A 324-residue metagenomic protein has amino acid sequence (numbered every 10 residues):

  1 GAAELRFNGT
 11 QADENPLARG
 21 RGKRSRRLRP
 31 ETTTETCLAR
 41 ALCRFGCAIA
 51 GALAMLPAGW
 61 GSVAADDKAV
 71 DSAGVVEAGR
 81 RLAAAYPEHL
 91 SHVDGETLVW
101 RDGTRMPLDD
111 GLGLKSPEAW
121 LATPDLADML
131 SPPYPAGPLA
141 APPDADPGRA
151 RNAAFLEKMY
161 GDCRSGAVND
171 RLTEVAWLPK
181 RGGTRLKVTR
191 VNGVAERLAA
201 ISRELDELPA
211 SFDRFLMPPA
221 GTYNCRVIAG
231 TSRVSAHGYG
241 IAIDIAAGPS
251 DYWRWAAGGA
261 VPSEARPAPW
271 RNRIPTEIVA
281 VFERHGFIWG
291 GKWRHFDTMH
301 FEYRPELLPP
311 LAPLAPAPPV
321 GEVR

Functional and structural regions predicted by a protein language model:
A2-G9: Extreme N-terminal basic, low-complexity initiation segments that serve as generic localization/processing leaders
R6, R19-R29, R40, R44: Basic polycationic patches enriched in arginine
D13-N15: Intrinsic-disorder-associated, low-complexity terminal segments enriched in Asp/Asn/His/Tyr and depleted of Lys/Arg
T33-I49: Bacterial N-terminal signal peptides that target proteins for export
G46-A58: Bacterial N-terminal signal peptides
G61-A65: Boundary at the C-terminal end of the N-terminal hydrophobic targeting segment
D71-G74, G79-W293: Cell-envelope/glycan interface and biosynthesis
M299, R304-R324: Low-complexity, Gly/Ser/Thr/Pro-rich intrinsically disordered linker/tail segments
